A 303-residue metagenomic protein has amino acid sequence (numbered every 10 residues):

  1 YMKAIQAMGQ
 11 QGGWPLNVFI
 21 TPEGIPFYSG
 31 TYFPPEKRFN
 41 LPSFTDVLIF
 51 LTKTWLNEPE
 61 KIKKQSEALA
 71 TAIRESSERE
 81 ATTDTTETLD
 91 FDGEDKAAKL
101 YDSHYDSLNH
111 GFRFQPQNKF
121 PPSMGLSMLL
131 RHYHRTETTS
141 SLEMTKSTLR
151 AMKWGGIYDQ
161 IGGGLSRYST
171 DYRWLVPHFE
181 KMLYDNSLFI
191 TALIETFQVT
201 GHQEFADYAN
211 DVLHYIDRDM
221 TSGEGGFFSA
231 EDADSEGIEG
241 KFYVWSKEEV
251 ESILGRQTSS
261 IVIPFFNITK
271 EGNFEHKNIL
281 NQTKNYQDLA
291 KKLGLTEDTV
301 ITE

Functional and structural regions predicted by a protein language model:
Y1-E303: Replace the tail clause
